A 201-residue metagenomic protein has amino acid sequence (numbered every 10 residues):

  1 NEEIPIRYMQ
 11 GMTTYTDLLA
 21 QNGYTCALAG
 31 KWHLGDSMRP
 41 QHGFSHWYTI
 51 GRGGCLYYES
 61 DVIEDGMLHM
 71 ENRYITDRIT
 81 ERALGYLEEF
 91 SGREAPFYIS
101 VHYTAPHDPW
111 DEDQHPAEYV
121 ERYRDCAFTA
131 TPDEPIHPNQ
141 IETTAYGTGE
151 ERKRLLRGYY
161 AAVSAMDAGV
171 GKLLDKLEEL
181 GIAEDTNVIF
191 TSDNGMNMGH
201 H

Functional and structural regions predicted by a protein language model:
N1-A27, M38, H42, H46-G53 (+2 more regions): Active-site segment of extracytoplasmic enzymes that catalyze sulfate/phosphate-ester chemistry
Y15-L19, A83, V170: Structural element of the ATP-grasp superfamily
A27-A29, M70: Short catalytic-loop micro-motif centered on adjacent basic/acidic residues
G35-D36, D108: Generic structural signal for helix capping and beta-alpha/helix-loop junctions
D36-S37, H115: A ligand-binding cleft/hinge motif common to bilobed small-molecule-binding domains
S37-M38, G195: Short secondary-structure boundary/hinge segments and terminal tails
G51-R78, L84-H201: Active-site-proximal cap/lid insertion segments
